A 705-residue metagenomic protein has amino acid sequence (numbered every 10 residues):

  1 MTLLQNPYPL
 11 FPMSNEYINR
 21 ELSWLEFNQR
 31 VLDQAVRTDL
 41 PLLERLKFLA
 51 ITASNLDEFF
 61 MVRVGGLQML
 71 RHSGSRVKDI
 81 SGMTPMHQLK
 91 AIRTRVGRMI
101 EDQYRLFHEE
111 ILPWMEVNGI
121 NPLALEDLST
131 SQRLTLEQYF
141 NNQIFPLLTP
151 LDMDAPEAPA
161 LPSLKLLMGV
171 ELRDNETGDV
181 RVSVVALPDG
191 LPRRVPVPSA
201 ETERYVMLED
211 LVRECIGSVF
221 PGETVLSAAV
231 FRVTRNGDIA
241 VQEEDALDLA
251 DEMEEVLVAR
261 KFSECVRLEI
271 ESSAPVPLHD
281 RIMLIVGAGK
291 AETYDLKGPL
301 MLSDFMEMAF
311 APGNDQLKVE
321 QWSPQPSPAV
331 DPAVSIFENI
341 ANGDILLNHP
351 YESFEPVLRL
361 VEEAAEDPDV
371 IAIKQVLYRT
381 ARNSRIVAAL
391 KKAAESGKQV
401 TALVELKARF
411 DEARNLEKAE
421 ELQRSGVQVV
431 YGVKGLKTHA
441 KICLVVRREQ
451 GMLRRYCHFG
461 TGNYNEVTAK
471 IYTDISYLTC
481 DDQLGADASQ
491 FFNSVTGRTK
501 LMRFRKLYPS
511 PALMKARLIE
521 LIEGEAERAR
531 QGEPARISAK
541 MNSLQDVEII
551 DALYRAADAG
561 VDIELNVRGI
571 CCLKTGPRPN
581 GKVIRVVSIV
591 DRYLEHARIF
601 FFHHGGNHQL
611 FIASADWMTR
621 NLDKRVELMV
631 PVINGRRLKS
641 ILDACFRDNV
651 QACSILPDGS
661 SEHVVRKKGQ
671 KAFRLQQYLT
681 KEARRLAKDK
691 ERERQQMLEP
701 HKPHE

Functional and structural regions predicted by a protein language model:
M1-I537, R555-A559, C571-E705: N-terminal localization/anchoring segments of enzymes in phospholipid and broader phosphate metabolism
V547-I550, Y554: Glycine/threonine-rich ATP-lid/beta-loop region of ATP-binding domains
D562-N566: Hydrophobic alpha/beta core scaffold segments
